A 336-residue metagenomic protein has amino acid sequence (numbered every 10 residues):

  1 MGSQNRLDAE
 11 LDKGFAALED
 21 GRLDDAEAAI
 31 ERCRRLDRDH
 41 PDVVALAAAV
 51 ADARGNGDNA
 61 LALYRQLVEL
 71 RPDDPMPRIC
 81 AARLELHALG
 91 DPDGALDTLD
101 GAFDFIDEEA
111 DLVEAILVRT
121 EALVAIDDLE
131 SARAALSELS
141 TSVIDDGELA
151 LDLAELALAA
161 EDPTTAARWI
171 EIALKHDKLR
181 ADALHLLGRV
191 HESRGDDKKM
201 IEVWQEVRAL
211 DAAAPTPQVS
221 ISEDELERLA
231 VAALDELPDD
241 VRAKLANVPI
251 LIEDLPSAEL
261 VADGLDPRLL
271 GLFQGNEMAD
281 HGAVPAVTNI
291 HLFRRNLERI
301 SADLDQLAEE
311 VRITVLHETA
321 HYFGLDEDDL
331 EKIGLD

Functional and structural regions predicted by a protein language model:
S3-D42, L46-N56, C80-G90, V118-E121 (+1 more regions): Alpha-helical segment of the N-proximal tetratricopeptide repeat
Q4, R38, P72, D107-A110 (+3 more regions): Short coil turns that delineate tetratricopeptide repeat
L23, G57, D91-P92, L129 (+2 more regions): TPR-repeat structural position
R32-C33, Q66-L67, G101-F105, E138-L139 (+2 more regions): Canonical positions in the second alpha-helix
V43, P77, D111-A115, L149 (+1 more regions): TPR alpha-solenoid repeat register
D104, I172-D182, G188-T216: TPR/TPR-like (Sel1-like) alpha-helical repeat modules
L270-R312, Y322-D336: Active-site scaffold of zinc-dependent metalloenzymes
